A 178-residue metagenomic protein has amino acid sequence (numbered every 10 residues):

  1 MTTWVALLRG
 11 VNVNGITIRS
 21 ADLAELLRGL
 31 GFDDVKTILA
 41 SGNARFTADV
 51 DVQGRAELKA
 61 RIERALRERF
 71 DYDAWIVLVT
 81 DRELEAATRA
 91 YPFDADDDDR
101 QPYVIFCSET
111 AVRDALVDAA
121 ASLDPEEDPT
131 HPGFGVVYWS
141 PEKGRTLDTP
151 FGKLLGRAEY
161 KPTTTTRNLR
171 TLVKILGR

Functional and structural regions predicted by a protein language model:
T2-R178: Surface-exposed, charge/polar-rich loops and edge strands
